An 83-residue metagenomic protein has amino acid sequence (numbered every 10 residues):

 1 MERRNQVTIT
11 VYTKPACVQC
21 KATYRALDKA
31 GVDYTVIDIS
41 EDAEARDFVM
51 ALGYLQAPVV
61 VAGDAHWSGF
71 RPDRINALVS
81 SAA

Functional and structural regions predicted by a protein language model:
E2-A30: Local sequence-structure signature of Cys/Sec-based thiol-disulfide redox active-site neighborhoods
T8-T10, D33-T35, G63-A65: Short active-site oxyanion
K14, Y54, P72: ATP/adenylate-binding site constellation spanning eukaryotic-like Ser/Thr protein kinases, ABC-transporter
V18, A43-E44, R74: Short alpha-helical
V32-A45, Y54-Q56: Thiol-based oxidoreductase modules, predominantly thioredoxin-like and allied folds used for disulfide exchange
A57-S68: A short, hydrophobic beta-strand/beta-hairpin element that forms part of a small beta-sheet core
N76-A83: Thiol-/selenol-based redox modules, centered on thioredoxin-like and closely related oxidoreductase domains
